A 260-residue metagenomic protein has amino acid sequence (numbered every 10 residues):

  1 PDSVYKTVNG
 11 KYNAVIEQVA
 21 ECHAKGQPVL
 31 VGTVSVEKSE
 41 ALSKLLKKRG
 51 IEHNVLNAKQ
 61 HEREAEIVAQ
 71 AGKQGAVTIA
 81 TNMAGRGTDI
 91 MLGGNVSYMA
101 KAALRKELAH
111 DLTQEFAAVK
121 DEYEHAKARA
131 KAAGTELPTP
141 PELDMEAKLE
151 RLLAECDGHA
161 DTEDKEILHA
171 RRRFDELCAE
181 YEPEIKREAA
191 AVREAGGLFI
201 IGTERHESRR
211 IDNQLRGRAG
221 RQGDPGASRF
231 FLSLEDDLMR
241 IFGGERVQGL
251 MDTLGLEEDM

Functional and structural regions predicted by a protein language model:
P1-N13, D89-M99: Metal-dependent catalytic core segments for phosphate chemistry
P1-T7, H23-A24, K47-G50, I167-A170: Gly-rich Lys/Arg/Thr-decorated short loops/hinges at beta-loop-alpha junctions or inter-strand turns that position
S3-V29: Conserved interdomain hinge at the start of the Helicase C-terminal
K11-Q18, K38-A41, E66-I67, E184: Well-ordered alpha-helical segments embedded in enzymatic catalytic cores
V19, S43, Q248: Short glycine-/small-residue-rich flexible loop motifs, especially phosphate/cofactor-binding loops
A24-L42: Conserved strand-helix element at the start of the C-terminal RecA-like helicase core
K47, I51-M260: Conserved phosphate-handling catalytic cores of large alpha/beta enzymes
